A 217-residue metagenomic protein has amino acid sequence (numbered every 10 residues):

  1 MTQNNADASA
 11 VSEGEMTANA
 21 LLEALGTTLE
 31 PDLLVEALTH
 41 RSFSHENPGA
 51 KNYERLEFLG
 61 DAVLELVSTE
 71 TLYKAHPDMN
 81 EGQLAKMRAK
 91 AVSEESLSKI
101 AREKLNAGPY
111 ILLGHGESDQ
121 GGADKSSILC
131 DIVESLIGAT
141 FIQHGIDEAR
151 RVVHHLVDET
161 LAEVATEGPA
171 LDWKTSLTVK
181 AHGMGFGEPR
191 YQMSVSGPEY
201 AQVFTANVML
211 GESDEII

Functional and structural regions predicted by a protein language model:
M1-I217: Double-stranded RNA-binding/processing signature
